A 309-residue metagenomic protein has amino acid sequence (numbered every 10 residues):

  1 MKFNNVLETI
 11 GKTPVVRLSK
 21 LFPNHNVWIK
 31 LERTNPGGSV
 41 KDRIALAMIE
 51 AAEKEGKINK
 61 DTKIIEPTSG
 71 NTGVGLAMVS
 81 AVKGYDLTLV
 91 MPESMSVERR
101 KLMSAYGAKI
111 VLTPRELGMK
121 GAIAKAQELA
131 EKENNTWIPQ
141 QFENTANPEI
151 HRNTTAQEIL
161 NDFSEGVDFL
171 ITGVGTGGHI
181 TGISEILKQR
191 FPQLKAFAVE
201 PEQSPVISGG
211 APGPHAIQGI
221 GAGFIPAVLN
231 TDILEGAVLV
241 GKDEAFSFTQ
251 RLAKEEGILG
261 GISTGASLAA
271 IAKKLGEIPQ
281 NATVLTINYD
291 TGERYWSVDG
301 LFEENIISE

Functional and structural regions predicted by a protein language model:
M1-E309: PLP-dependent amino-acid enzyme catalytic core
